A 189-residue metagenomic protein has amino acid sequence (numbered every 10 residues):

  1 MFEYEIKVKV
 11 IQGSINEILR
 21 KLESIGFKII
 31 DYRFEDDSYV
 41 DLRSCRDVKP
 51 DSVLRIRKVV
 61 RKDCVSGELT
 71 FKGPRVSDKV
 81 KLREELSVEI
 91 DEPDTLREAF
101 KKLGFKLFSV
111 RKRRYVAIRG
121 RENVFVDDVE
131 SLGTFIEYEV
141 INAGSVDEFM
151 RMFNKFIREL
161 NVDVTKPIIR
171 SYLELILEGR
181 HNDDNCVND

Functional and structural regions predicted by a protein language model:
M1-R121, V162-D189: N-terminal strand-loop-strand beta-hairpin
K7, R57, V129, E139-I141: Anionic group-transfer/hydrolysis microenvironments
G13, I18-L19, F135-I136, R151 (+1 more regions): Glyoxalase I/VOC metalloenzyme domain signal
K72-G73, V129-E137: Residues forming anionic-ligand binding surfaces in small-molecule and nucleic-acid pockets of primarily soluble enzymes
E122-E130: Charged, well-structured binding/catalytic surfaces in domain cores that contact anionic ligands
F135-S145: Proline-centric
G144-I168: Mixed-charge, glycine-accented linear interaction segment located at domain edges/termini
